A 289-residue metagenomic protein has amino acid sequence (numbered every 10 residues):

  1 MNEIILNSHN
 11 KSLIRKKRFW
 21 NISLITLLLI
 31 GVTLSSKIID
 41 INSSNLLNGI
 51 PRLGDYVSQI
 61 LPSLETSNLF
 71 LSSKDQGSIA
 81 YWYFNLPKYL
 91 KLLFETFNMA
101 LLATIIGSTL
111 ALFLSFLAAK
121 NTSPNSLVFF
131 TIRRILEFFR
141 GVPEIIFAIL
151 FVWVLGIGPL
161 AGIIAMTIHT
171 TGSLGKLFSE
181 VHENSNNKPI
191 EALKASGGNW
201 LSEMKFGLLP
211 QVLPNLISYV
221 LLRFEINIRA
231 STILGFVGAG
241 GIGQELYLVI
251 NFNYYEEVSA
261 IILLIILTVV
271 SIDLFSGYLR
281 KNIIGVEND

Functional and structural regions predicted by a protein language model:
M1-I105, L117, N121, E287-D289: N-terminal, non-cleaved signal-anchor transmembrane helix
S35-D40, T96, R140, A148-L155 (+1 more regions): A structural signal for multi-pass alpha-helical bundles of membrane permease subunits that mediate small-molecule
M99, Q244, L248-V270: Pore-lining and gate-forming transmembrane alpha-helices of multi-pass membrane transport proteins
L101-L136: Transmembrane-helix boundary motif in ABC transporter permease subunits
N121-N125, G141-F147, I228: Transmembrane alpha-helices and adjacent helix-loop boundaries
R133-T167: Generic hydrophobic transmembrane alpha-helix motif, especially the helices
I157-L208, P214-R223, L274-G277: Membrane-cytosol interface at the C-terminal ends of specific transmembrane alpha-helices in multi-pass membrane
S259-D289: C-terminal transmembrane helix and the adjacent membrane-cytosol boundary/short C-terminal tail of inner/organellar
